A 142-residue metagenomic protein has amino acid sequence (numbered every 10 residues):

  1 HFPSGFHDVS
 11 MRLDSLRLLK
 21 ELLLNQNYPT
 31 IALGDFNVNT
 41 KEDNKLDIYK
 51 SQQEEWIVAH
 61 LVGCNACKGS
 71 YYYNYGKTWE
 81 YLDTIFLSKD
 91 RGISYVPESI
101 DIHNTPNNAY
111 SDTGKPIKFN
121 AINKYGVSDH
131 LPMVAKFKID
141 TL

Functional and structural regions predicted by a protein language model:
H1-P3, F36-N39: Catalytic metal-binding/acid-base residues of hydrolase active sites
F6-D14, G76-K77, Y125: Soluble non-cytosolic domains of exported or imported proteins
D8-N27: A long, amphipathic alpha-helix that forms part of the scaffold/cap immediately adjacent to metal-dependent active
E21-I31, V38-L142: Metal-dependent phosphoester-hydrolase catalytic domains
